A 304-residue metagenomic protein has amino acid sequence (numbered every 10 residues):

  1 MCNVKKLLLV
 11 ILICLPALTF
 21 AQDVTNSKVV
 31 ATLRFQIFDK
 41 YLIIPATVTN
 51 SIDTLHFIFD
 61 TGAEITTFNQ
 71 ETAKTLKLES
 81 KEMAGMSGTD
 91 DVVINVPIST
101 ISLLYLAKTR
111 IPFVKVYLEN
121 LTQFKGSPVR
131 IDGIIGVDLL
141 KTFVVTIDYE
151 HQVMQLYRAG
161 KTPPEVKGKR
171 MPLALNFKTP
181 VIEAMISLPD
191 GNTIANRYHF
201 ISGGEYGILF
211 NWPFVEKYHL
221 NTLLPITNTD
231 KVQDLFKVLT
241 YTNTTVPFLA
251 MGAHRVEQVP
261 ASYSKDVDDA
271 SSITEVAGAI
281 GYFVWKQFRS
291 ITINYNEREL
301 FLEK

Functional and structural regions predicted by a protein language model:
M1-S27: Bacterial Sec-dependent N-terminal signal peptides
F20-K304: Pepsin/retropepsin-fold aspartyl endopeptidases
